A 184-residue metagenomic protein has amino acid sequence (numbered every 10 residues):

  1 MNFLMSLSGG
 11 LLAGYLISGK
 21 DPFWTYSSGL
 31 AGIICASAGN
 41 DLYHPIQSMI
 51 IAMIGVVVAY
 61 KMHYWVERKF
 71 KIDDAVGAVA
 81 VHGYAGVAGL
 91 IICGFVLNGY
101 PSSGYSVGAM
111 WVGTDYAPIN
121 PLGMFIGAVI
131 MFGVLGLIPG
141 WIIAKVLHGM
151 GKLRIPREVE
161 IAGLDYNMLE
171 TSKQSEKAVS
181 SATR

Functional and structural regions predicted by a protein language model:
M1-R184: Glycine- and aromatic-enriched membrane alpha-helices
